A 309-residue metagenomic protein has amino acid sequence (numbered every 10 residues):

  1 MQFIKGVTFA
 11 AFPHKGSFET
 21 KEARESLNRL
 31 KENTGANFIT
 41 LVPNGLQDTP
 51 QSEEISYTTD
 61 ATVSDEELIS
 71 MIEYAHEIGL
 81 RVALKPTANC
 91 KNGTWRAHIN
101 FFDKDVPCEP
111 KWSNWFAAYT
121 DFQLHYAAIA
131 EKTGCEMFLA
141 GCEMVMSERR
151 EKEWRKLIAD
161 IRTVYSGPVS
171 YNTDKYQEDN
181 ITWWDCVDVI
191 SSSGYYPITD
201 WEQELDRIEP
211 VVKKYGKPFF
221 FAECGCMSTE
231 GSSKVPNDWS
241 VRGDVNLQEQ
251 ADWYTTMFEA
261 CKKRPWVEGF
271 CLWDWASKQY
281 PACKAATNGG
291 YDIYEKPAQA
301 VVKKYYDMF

Functional and structural regions predicted by a protein language model:
M1-E67, G93-K104, V145, V189-P197 (+1 more regions): N-terminal substrate-binding region of glycoside hydrolase catalytic domains
F3, A36-E53, E66-S147, A276-K278: Substrate-binding cleft and catalytic face of glycoside hydrolase catalytic domains, especially the flexible beta-alpha
F9-H14, N44, T87-N89, E143-V145 (+4 more regions): Active-site beta-loop-alpha junctions enriched in small/polar residues
G16-E32, F116-I129, D174-W183, A251-A260: Short, acidic/polar
F18, R264-F309: Aromatic-rich peripheral "rim/lid" segments of glycoside hydrolase catalytic domains that contact and position glycan
I39, F138, I190, E223 (+3 more regions): Conserved, mostly hydrophobic/aromatic
V63-D65, S70, E77-R81, K85 (+5 more regions): Glycoside hydrolase catalytic-domain groove-lining segments
D121-F122, K132, M137, M146-N172: Active-site neighborhood of glycoside hydrolase catalytic domains
